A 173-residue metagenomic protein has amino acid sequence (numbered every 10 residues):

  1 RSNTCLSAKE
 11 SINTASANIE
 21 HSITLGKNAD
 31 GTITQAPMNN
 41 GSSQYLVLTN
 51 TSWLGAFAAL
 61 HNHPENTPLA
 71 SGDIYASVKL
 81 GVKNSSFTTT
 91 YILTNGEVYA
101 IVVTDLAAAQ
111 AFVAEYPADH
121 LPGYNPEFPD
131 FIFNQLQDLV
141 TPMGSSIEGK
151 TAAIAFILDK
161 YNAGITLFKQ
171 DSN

Functional and structural regions predicted by a protein language model:
R1-A17, I23, F168, N173: Low-complexity, glycine/serine/proline-rich disordered segments that function as export/translocation leaders
T4-S7, D73-A76, A108, A152: Exposed alpha-helical structural elements
E20-N28, T89-I92: Short beta-strand scaffold segments in enzyme catalytic cores
H21, H61-H63, Y99, H120: Histidine (H) residue identity feature
T32-F87, T94: Short HxH-centered metal-ligating active-site micro-motif
K79-N173: Active-site or metal-binding loop neighborhoods of secreted/extracellular toxin and effector enzymes
